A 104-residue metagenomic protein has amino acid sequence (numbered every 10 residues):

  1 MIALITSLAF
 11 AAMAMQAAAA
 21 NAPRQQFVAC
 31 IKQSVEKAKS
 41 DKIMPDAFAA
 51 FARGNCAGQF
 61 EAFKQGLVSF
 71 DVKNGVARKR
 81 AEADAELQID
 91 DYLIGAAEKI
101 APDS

Functional and structural regions predicted by a protein language model:
M1-A19: Classic N-terminal secretory signal peptides
I2-I5, I31, I43, I89 (+2 more regions): Weak global preference for isoleucine
I5-S7, P23, A49, R78: Generic alpha-helix initiation/capping and coil-helix boundary signal
A20-G66: Short N-proximal segments of mature Sec-exported proteins
A47-S104: Compact alpha-helical subdomains of small soluble proteins
